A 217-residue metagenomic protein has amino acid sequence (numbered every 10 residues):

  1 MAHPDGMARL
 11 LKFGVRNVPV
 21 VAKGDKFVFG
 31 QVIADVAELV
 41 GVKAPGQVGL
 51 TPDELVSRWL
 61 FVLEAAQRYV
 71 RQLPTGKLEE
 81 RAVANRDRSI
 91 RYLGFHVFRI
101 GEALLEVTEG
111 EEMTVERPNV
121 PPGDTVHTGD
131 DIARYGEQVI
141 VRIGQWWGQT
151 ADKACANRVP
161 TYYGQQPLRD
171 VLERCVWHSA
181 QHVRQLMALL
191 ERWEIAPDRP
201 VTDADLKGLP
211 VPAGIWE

Functional and structural regions predicted by a protein language model:
M1-G6, R16: Thiol-based oxidoreductase modules, predominantly thioredoxin-like and allied folds used for disulfide exchange
L11-A22, Q31: Structural micro-motif
A22-V48: Non-catalytic, surface beta->alpha helical segment in thiol-disulfide oxidoreductase systems
V42-L55, D124, D131: Short, charged, low-complexity loops and linkers
L50-P74, F95-E106: Alpha-helical bundle segments that constitute or directly flank the non-heme di-iron/ferroxidase center
W59-V70, D124-V159, Q166-Q185: Acidic/histidine-rich alpha-helical segments that form the ligand environment of transition-metal centers
K77-P122, P160-E217: Short, contiguous alpha-helical
